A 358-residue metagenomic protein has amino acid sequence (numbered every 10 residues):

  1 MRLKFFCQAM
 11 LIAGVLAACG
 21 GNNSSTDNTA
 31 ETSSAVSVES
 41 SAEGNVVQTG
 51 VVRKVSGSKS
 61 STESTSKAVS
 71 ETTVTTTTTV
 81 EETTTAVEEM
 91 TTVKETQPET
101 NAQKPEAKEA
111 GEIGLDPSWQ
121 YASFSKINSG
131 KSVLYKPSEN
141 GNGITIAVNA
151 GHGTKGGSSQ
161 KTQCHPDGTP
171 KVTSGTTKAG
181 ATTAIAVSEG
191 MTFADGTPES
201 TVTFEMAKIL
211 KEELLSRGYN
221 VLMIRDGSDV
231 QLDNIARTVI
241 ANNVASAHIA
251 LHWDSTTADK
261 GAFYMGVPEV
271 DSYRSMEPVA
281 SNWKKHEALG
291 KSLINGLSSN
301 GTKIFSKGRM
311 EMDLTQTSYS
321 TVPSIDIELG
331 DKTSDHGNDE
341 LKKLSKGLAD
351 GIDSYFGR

Functional and structural regions predicted by a protein language model:
R2-G14, A18-R358: Catalytic-site microenvironment of enzymes that process N-acetyl-hexosamine-containing cell-wall polysaccharides
